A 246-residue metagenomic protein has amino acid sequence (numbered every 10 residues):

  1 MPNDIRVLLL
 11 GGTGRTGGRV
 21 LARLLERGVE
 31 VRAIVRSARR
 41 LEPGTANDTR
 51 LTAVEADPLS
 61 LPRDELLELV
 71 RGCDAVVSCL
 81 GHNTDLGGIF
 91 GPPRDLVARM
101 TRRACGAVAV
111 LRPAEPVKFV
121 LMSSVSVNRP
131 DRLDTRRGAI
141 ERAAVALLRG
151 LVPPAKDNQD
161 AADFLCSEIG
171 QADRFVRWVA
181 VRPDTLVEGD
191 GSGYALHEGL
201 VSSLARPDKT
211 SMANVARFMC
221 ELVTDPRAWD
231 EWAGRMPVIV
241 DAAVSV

Functional and structural regions predicted by a protein language model:
P2-R27: N-terminal Rossmann NAD(P)H-binding glycine-rich loop of SDR-like oxidoreductase domains
R6, D74-A75, K118: Structural motif
L10, I34, C79-L80, F119-V125 (+1 more regions): SDR active-site strand-loop-helix element
G14-R15, S203-V246: Mid/C-terminal beta-alpha module of Rossmann-like enzyme folds, strongest in SDR-family dehydrogenases/epimerases
A33, R39-R103, V110: NAD(P)H-binding glycine-rich loop region in Rossmannoid oxidoreductase-like domains and their noncatalytic homologs
G87, G91, R102-V152: Conserved Rossmann-fold NAD(P)-dependent oxidoreductase catalytic core, especially the SDR/UDP-sugar
R129-L133, D190-A195, T224-G234: Glycine/proline-rich active-site loop of Rossmann-fold NAD(P)-dependent oxidoreductases
A162-E188: Conserved beta-loop-beta element that borders a ligand/cofactor-binding pocket
